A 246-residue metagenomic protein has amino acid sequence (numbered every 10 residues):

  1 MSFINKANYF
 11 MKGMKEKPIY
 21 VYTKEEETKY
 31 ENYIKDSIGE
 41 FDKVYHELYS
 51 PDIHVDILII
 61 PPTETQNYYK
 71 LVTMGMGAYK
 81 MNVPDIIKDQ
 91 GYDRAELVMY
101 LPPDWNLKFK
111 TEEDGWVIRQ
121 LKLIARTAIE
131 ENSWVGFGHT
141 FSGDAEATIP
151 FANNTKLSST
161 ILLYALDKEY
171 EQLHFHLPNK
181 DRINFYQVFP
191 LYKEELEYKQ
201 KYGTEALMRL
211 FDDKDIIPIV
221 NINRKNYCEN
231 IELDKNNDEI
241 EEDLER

Functional and structural regions predicted by a protein language model:
M1-V72, M76-N82, K88-Y92, V98-R246: Acidic, proline/glycine-rich low-complexity IDRs
